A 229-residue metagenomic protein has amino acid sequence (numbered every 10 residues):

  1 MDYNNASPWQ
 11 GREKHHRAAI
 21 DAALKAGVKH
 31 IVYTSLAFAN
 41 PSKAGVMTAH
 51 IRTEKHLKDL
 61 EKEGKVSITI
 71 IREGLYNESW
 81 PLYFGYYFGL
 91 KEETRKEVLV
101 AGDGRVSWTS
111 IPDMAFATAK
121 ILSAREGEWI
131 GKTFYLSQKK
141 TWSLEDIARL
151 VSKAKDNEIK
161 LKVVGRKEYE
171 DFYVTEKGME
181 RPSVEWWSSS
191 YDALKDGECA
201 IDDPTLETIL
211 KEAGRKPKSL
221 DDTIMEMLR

Functional and structural regions predicted by a protein language model:
Y3-G11, A26, A37-K160, E176: Oxidoreductase cofactor-interface core, primarily capturing Rossmann-like NAD(P)-dependent enzymes
R12, H16, I201: Aromatic/hydrophobic pocket-lining residues that form the small-molecule binding cavity in soluble enzyme cores
R17-I20, I111-A119, P217-M225: Short, amphipathic alpha-helical "lid/cap" segments that border enzyme active or binding sites
K29-H30: Short acidic/polar active-site loop segments enriched in Thr and Asp
F134, A148-E198: Terminal hydrophobic/aromatic helix or amphipathic segment near a protein terminus
E207-R229: Amphipathic terminal alpha-helices
